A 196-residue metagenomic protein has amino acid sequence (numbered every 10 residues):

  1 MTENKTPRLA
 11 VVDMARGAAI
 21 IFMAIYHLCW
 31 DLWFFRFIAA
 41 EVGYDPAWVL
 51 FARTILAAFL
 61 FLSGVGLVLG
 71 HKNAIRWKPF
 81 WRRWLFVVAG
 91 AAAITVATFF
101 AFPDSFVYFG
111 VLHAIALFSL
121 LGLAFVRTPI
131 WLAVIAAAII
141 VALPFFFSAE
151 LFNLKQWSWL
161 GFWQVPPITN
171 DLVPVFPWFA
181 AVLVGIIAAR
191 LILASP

Functional and structural regions predicted by a protein language model:
M1-P196: Alpha-helical transmembrane segments and their immediate juxtamembrane cytosolic regions
